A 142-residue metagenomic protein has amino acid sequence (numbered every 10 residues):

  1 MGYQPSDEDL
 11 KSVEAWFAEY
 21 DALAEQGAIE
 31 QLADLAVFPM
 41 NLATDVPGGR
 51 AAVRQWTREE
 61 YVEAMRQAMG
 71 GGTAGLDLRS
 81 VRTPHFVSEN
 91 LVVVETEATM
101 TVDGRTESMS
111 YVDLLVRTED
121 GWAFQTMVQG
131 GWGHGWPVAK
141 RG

Functional and structural regions predicted by a protein language model:
M1-F38, R54, A139-G142: Short, low-complexity N-terminal intrinsically disordered segments enriched in polar/charged residues
Y20, L32, Y61, V94 (+1 more regions): Hydrophobic pocket/interface hotspot
I29-R82: A solvent-exposed, acidic/Ser-Thr-rich amphipathic alpha-helical stretch
A36-V37, A98-M100, V128-G130: Short beta-strand segments enriched in hydrophobic/aromatic residues within well-folded beta-rich domains
A43, V94-E95, Q125: Beta-strand residues in well-ordered beta-sheet regions across diverse protein folds
Y61, R79-P84, E97-M100, S110-V116: Hydrophobic/aromatic beta-strand elements that line small-molecule binding cavities or substrate pockets in beta-rich
L76, V87-A98: A short hydrophobic beta-strand element
S108-R141: Short beta-strand edge/turn micro-motifs at domain boundaries
